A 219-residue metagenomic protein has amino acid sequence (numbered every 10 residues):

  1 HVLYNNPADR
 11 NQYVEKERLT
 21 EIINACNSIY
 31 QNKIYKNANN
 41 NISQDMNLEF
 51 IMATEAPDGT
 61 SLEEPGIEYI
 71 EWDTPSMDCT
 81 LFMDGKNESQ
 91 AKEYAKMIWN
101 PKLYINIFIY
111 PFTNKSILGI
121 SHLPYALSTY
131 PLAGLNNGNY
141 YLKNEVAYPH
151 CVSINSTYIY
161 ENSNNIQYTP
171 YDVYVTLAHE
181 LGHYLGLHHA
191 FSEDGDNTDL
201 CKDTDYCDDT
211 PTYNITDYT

Functional and structural regions predicted by a protein language model:
H1-L103, Y110-T113: Propeptide-to-catalytic entry region of secreted or membrane-anchored zinc metalloproteases
H1-V2, E49-M52, Y104-I109, H150-S156 (+1 more regions): Structural recognition of the beta-strand scaffold that forms the well-ordered cores of secreted hydrolase catalytic
Q44, P101, V146-Y148, C201: A short, structural micro-pattern
E63-E68, W72-M77, G85-K86, L118 (+2 more regions): Intrinsically disordered, low-complexity coil segments
S116-T169: Active-site scaffold of zinc-dependent metalloenzymes
T157-T219: The catalytic-center signature of Zn2+-dependent metalloproteases
